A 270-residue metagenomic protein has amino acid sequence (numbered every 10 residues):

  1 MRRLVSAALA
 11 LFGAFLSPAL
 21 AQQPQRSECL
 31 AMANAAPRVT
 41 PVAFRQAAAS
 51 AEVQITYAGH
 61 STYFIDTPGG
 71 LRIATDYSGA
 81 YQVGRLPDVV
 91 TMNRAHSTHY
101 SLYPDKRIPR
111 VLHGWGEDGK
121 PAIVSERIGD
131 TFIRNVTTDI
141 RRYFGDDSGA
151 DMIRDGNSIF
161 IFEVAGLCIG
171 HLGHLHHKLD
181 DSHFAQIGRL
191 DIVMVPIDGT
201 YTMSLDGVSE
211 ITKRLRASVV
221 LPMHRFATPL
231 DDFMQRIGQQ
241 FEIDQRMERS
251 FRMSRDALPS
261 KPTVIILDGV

Functional and structural regions predicted by a protein language model:
M1-L4: Positively charged n-region of N-terminal signal peptides that target proteins for export
S6-F15: Bacterial N-terminal signal peptides
L9, V83, S101, D181 (+1 more regions): Active-site-proximal flexible loops/turns
F12-G13, T98, F184: Alpha-helical transmembrane segments and their juxtamembrane interfaces
P18-R142, L167-L172, D191-V195, H224-R252 (+1 more regions): Metallo-beta-lactamase
R142-L215, F226-D232, R236: Active-site-proximal loop/helix segments of hydrolase catalytic cores
V220: Residue-level signal for inorganic ion chemistry
